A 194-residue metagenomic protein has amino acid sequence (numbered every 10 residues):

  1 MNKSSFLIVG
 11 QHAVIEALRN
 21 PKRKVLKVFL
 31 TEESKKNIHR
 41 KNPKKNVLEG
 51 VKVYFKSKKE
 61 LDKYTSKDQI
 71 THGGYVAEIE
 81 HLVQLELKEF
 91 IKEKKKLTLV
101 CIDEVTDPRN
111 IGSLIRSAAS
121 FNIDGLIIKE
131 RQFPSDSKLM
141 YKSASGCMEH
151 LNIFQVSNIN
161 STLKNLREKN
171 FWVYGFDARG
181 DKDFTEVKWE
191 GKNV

Functional and structural regions predicted by a protein language model:
M1-E89: N-terminal positively charged helical leader segments and presequences
N2-S5, V25-V28, D124-G125, H150-N152 (+1 more regions): Short active-site oxyanion
R23, L48, K92-T185: RNA substrate-binding interface of SAM-dependent RNA methyltransferases
V28-T31, V173-D177, V194: Short, hydrophobic beta-strand segments that form beta-sheet elements in well-ordered domains
S66-D68, T185-K188: Acidic pyrophosphate-coordinating catalytic loop
G74-E80, G146-N152, V194: Short, structured secondary-structure boundary patches
K188-V194: A contiguous loop/helix-start segment that scaffolds small-molecule binding in enzyme catalytic cores
